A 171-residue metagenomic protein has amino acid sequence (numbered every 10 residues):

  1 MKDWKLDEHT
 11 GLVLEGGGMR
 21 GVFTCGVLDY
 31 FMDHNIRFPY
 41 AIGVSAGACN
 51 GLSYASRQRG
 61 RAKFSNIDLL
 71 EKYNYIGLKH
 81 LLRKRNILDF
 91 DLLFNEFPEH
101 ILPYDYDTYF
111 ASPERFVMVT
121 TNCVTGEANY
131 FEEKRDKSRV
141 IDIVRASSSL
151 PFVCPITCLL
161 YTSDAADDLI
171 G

Functional and structural regions predicted by a protein language model:
M1-V44, L52-S163: Patatin-like phospholipase
Y161-G171: Single conserved hydrophobic/aromatic residue that forms the stacking wall/gate of nucleotide- or nucleobase-binding
